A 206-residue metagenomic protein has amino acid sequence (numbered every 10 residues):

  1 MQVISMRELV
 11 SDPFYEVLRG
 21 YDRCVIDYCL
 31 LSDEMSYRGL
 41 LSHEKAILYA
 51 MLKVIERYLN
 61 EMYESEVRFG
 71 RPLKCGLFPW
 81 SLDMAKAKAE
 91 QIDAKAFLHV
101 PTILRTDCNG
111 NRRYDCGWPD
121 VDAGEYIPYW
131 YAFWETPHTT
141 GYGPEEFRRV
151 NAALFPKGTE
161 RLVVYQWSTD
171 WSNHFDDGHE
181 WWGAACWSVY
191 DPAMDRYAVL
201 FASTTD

Functional and structural regions predicted by a protein language model:
Q2-P156: Extended, low-hydrophobicity segments enriched in charged/polar residues
E135, T140-D206: Acidic, proline/glycine-rich low-complexity IDRs
